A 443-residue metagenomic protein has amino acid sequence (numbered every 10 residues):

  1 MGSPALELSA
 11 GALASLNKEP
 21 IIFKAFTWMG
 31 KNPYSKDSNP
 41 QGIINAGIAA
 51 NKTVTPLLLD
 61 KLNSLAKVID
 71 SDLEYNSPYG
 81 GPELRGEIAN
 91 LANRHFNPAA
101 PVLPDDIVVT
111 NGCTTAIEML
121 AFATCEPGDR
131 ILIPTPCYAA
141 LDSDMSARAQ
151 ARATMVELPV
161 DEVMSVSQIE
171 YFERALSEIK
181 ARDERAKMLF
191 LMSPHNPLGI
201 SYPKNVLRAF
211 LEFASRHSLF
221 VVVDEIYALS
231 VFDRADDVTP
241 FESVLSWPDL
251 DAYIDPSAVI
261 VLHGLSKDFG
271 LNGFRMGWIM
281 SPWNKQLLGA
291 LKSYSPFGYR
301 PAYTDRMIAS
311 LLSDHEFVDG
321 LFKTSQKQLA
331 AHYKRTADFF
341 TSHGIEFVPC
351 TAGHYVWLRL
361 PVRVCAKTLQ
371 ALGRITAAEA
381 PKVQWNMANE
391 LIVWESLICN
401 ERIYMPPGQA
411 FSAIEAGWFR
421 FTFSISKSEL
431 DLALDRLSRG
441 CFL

Functional and structural regions predicted by a protein language model:
G2-G112, M119, V163, Y171 (+2 more regions): N-terminal small-domain helix-loop-helix segment of the aminotransferase-like
N45, K323-A337, E346-P361, Q370-P381 (+1 more regions): Conserved glycine-rich beta-strand-loop-beta hairpin in the small C-terminal domain of fold type I
V68-R216, A228-Y253, I260, A388 (+1 more regions): Conserved core of the PLP fold type I
N90, P98-P101, I254-D255, R374-E379 (+1 more regions): PLP-dependent enzyme catalytic core of the Aspartate aminotransferase-like
I133, M155, V223, M405-P407: Hydrophobic residues in well-ordered beta-strands that form the structural core
I179, P248-A330, K334-I345, L434 (+1 more regions): Conserved core segment of the aminotransferase class I/II
R216-H217, H343, E401: Helix C-cap/helix->beta junction micro-motif
